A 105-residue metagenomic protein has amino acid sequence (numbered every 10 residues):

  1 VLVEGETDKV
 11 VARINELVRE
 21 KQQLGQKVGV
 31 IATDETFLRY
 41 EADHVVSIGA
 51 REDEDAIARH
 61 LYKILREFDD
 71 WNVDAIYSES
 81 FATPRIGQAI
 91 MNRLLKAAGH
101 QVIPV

Functional and structural regions predicted by a protein language model:
V1-G99: A C-terminal functional module that forms or caps the active site or interfaces directly with catalytic machinery
V102-V105: Short, flexible loop segments at boundaries between secondary-structure elements
